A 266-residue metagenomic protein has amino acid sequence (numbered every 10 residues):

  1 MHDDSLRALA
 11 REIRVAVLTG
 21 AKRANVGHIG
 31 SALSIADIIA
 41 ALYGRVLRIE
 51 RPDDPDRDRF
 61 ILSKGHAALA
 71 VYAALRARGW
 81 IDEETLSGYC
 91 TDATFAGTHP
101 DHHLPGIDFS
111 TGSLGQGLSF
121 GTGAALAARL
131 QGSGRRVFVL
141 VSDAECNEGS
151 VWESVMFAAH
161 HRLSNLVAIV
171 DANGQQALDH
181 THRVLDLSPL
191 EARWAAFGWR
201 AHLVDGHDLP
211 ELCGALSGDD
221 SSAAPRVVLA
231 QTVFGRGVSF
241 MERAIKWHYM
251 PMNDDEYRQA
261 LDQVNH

Functional and structural regions predicted by a protein language model:
M1-S5: Non-catalytic, mobile gating and regulatory segments of ester bond hydrolases
L9-V26, D171-N173: N-terminal capping segment at the start of a domain
G20, L33-H160: Cofactor-binding active-site loop characterized by glycine-rich and histidine/acidic residues
N25-L33: Structural motif
D58-F60, R135-V139, L166, S222-T232: Generic beta-sheet signal
H66-A67, V71, N173-G174, D208 (+1 more regions): Glycine-rich beta-alpha junction loops
G106, S110-S113, G117-D220: Thiamine diphosphate
L209, G214-H266: Glycine/aspartate-rich loop-and-adjacent alpha/beta segment that forms the canonical ThDP
